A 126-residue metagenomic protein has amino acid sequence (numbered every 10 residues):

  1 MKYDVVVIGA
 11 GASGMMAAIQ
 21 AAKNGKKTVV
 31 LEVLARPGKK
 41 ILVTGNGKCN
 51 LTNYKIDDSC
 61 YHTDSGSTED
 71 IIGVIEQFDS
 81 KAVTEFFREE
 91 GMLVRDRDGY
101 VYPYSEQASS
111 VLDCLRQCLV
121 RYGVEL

Functional and structural regions predicted by a protein language model:
Y3-V30: N-terminal Rossmann-like FAD-binding beta1-loop-alpha1 element of flavoenzymes
V33-E125: Conserved N-terminal/central alpha/beta ligand/cofactor-binding core
